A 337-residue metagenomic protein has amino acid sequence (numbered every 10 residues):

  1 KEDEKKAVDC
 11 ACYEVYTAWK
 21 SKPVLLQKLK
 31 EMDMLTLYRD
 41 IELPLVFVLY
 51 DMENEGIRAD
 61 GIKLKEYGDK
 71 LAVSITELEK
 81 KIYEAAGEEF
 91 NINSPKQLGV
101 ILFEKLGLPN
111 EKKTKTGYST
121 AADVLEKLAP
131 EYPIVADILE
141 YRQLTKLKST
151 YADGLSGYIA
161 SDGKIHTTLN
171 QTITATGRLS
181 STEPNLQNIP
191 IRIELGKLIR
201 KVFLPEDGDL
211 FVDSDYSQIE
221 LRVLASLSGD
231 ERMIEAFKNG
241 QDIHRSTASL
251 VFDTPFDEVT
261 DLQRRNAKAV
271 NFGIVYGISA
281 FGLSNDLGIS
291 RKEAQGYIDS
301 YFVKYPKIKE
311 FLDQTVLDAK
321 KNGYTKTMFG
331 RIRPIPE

Functional and structural regions predicted by a protein language model:
K1-E194, L204, L210, S217-E220 (+6 more regions): Conserved "right-hand" nucleotidyltransferase catalytic core of DNA-directed polymerases
L25-K28, P109, H244, L250-P255 (+1 more regions): A short secondary-structure junction motif
I92, V316-E337: Intrinsically disordered, low-complexity basic tails/linkers immediately adjacent to helix-turn-helix/homeobox/MYB/SANT
S156-G157, M233-E235, E258: Short, contiguous acidic/charged loop-to-helix segments that flank catalytic cores in large enzymes
D209-Q241: Structured ligand/cofactor/substrate-binding pocket environments in proteins
Q241-Q263, M328-E337: Generic long, charged, amphipathic alpha-helical segments
V259-G277: Amphipathic, charged-and-aliphatic alpha-helical interface segments that function as noncatalytic docking
